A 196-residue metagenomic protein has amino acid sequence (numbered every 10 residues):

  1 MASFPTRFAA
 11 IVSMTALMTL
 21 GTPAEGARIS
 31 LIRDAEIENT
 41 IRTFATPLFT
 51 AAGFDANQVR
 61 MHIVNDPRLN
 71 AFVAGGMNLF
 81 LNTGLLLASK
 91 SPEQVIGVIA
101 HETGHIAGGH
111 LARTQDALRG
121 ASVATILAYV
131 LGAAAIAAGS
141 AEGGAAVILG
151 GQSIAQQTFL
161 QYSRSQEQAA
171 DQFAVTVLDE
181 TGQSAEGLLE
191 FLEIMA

Functional and structural regions predicted by a protein language model:
M1-P5: N-terminal secretory signal peptides that target proteins for export/translocation
A9-L20: Bacterial N-terminal signal peptides
A24-G139, A155-Y162, A169-A196: Peri-catalytic and regulatory segments of divalent metal-dependent proteins
G144-I148: Phosphoinositide system proteins, centered on phosphoinositide phosphatases and their trafficking scaffolds
L149-S153: Short glycine/serine-rich loop/turn segments
